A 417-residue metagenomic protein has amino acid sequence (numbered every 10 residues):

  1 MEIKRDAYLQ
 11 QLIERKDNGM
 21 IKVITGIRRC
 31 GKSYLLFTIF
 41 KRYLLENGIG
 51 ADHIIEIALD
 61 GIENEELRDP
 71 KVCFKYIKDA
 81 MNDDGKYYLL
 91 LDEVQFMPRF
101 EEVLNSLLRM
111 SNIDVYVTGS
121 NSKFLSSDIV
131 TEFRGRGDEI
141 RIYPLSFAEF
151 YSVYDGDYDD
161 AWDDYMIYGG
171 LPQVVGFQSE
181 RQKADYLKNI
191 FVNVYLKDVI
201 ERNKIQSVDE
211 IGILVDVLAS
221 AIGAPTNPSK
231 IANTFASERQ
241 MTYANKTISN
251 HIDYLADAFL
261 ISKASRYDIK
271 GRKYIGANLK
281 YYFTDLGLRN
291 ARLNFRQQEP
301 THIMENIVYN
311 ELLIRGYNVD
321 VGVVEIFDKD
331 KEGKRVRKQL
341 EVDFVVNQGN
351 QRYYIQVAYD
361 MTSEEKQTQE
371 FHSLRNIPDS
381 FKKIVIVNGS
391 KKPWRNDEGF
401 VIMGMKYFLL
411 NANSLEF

Functional and structural regions predicted by a protein language model:
E2, A148-E325, R337: Interdomain hinge/linker elements that couple catalytic modules in large macromolecular machines
E2, T25, Y34, L45 (+3 more regions): A cross-kingdom feature that marks ATP-driven nucleic-acid transaction machinery
E2-G19: Pre-Walker A adenine-sensing motif
G19-F37: Walker A/P-loop nucleotide-binding motif
I55-G85: Short glycine-rich substrate-engagement loop in P-loop NTPases that contacts/grips substrate
N82-F100: Conserved P-loop NTPase "ATPase switch" module shared by AAA+ and STAND
D114-S120, R141: Structural recognition of the conserved hydrophobic beta-strand(s) that form the central parallel beta-sheet of P-loop
K123-E139, V153-D155: Short regulatory helix/loop adjacent to the ATP-binding pocket of P-loop NTPases
